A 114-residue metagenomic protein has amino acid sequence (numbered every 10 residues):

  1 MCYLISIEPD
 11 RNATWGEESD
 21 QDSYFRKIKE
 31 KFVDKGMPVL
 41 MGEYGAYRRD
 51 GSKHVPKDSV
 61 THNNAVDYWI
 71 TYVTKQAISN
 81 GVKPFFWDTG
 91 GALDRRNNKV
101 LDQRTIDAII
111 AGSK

Functional and structural regions predicted by a protein language model:
M1-I78: Extracellular glycoside hydrolase catalytic/binding regions
G51-K114: Aromatic-rich peripheral "rim/lid" segments of glycoside hydrolase catalytic domains that contact and position glycan
